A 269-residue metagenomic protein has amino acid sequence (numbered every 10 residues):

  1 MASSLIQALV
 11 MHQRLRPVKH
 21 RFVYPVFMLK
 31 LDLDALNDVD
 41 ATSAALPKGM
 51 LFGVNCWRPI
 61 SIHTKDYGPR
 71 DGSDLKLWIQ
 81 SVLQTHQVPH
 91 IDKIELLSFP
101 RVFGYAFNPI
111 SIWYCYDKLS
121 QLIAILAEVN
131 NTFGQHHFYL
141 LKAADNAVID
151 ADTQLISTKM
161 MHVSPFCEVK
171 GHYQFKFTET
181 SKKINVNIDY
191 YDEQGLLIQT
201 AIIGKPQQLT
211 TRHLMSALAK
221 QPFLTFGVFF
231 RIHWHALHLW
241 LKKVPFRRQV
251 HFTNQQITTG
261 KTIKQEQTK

Functional and structural regions predicted by a protein language model:
M1-K269: Mature, function-bearing regions of proteins
